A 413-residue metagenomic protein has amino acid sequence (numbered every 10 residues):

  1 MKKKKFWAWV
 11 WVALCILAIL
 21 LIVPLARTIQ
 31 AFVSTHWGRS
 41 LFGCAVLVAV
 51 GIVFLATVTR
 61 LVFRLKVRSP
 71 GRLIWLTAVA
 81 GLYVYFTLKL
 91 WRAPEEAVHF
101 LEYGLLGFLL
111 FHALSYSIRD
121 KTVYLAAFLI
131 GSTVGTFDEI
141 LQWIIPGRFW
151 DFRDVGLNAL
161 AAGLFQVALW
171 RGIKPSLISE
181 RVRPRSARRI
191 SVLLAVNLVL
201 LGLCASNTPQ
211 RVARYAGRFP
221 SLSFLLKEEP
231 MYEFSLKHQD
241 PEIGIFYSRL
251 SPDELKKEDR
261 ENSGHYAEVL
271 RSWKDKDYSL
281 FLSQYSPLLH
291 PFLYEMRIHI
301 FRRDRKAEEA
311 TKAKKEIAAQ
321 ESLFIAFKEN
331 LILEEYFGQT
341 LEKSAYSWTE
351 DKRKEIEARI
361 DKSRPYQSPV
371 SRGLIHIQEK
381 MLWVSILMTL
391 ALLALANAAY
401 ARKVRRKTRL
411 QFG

Functional and structural regions predicted by a protein language model:
M1-F137, W143, F152, I173-G413: Bulky hydrophobic segments
E102-Y103, Q142-W170: Alpha-helical transmembrane segments that form the membrane-embedded catalytic/substrate-binding core of multi-pass
